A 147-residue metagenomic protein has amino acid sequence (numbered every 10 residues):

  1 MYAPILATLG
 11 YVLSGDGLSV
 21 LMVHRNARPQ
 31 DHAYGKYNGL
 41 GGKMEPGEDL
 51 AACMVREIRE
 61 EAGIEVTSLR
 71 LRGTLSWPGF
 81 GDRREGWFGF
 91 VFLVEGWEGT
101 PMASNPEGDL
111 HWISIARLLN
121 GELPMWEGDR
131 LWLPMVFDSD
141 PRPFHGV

Functional and structural regions predicted by a protein language model:
M1-L21, K43: Conserved N-terminal beta-strand and adjoining loop/helix that marks the start of the Nudix/MutT-like hydrolase domain
A3-I5, G15, D31-H32, R84-G86 (+1 more regions): A generic fold-level signal
I5, Y34, G39, V66 (+1 more regions): Short connector loops at helix/strand junctions that flank enzyme active sites, especially segments positioning acidic
S19-E60: Conserved Nudix-box catalytic region and its N-terminal flanking loop in Nudix hydrolases and closely related
R28, T74-G79: Short, catalytically relevant binding-site loops at active-site mouths
M44-T67, W77-M135: Unchanged
D138-V147: Charged phosphate-binding loop/patch that engages nucleotide di/tri-phosphates or the phosphate backbone of nucleic
